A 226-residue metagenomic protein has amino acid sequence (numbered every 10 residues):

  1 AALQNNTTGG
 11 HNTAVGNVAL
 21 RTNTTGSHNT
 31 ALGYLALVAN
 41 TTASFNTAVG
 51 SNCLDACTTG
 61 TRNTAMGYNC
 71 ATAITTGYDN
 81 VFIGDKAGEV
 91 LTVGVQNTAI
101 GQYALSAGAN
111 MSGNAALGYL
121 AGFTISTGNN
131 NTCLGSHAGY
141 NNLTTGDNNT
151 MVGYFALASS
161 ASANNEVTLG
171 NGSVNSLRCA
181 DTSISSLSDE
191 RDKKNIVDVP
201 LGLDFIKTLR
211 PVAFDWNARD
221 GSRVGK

Functional and structural regions predicted by a protein language model:
A1-D189: Glycine- and small/polar-enriched repetitive beta-structure motifs of secreted/surface proteins
S160, N165-K226: C-terminal intramolecular chaperone/autoprocessing and neck/assembly modules of extracellular spikes and adhesins
